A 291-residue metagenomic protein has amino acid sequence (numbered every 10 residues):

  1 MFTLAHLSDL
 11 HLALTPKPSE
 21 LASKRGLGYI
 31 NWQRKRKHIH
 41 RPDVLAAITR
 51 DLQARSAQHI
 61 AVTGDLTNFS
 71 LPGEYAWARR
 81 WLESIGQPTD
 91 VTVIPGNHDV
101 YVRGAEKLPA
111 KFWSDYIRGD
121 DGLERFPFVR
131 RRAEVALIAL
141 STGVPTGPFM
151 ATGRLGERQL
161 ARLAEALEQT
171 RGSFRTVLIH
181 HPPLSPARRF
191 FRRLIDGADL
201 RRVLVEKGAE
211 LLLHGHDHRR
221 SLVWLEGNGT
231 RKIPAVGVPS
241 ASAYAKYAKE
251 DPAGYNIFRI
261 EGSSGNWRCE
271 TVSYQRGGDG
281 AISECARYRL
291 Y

Functional and structural regions predicted by a protein language model:
M1-A5, P16, V129-A139, E168-F174 (+2 more regions): Beta-strand-turn-beta hairpins that frame and shape the catalytic cleft of phosphate-ester-processing enzymes
M1-Y75, E83: N-terminal active-site segment of His-dependent metallophosphoesterases
H6-S8, H59-D65, V91-N97, S141 (+3 more regions): Active-site neighborhood of phospho(di)ester-bond hydrolases with catalytic His/Asp-centered motifs
H11-L14, N68-L71, N97-A105, P145-F149 (+3 more regions): Active-site environment of divalent metal-dependent phosphoester hydrolases
P72, A76-R162, R202, G229-R231 (+1 more regions): Extended active-site neighborhood of metal-dependent phosphoesterases/phosphodiesterases
T170-P186: Short acidic, glycine-rich surface-loop motifs adjacent to enzyme active sites
R189-S264: Conserved beta-sheet core of the metallophosphoesterase superfamily
I260-Y291: A short C-terminal boundary segment appended to hydrolase-like catalytic domains
